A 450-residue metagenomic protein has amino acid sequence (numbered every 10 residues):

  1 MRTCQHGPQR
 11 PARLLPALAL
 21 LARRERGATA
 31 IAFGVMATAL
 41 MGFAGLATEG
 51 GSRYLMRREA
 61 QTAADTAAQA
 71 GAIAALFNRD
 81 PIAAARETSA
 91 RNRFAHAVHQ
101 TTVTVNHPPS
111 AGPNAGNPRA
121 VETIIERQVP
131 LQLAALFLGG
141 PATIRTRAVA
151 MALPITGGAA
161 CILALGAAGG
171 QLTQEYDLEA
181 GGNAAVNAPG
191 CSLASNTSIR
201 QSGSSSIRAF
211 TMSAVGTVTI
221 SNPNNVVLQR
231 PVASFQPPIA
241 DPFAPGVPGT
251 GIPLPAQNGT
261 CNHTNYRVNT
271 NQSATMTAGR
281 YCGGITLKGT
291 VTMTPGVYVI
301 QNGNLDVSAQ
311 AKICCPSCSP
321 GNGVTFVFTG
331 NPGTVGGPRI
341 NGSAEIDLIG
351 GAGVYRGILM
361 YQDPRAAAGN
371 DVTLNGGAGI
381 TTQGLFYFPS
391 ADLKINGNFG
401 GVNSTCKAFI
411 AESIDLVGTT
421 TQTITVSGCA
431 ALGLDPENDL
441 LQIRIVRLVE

Functional and structural regions predicted by a protein language model:
R2-A17, G51-Y54, R58-T62, T66-L131 (+2 more regions): Short amphipathic secondary-structure patches
R13-T38: Glycine-centered recognition micro-motifs in short, flexible terminal segments and loops
I31-L46, T62: Alpha-helical hydrophobic helix detector
A90-L163, P248-N258, H263-T264, G337 (+4 more regions): Periplasmic/extracellular, small/polar-rich flexible segments of pilin-like filament-forming proteins
L131-P253, N370-T421: Short, ordered "entry" segments at domain starts
G190, S195-N196, Q201, C261-G303: Extracellular beta-sheet-rich ligand-binding/adhesion modules
P253-N269, D435-E450: Short, low-complexity, Pro/Ser/Thr/Gly-rich segments in the mature regions of secreted, periplasmic
S308-G342: Acidic, Ser/Thr/Gly/Pro-rich low-complexity segments that form flexible
